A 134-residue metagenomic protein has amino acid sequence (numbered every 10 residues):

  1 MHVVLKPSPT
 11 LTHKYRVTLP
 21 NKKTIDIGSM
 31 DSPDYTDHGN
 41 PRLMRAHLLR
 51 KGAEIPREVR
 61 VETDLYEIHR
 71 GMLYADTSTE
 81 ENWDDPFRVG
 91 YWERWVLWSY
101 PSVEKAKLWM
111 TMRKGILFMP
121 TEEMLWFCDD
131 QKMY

Functional and structural regions predicted by a protein language model:
M1-Y134: Extended terminal accessory/targeting regions
